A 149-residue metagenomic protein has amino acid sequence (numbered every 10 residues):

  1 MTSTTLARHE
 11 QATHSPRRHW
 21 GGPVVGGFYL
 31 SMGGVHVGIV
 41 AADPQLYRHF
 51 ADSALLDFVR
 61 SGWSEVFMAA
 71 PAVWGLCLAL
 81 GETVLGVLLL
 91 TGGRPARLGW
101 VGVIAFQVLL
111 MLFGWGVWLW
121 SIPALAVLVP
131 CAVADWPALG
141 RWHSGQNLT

Functional and structural regions predicted by a protein language model:
M1-T149: Extended, low-polarity transmembrane helix blocks
